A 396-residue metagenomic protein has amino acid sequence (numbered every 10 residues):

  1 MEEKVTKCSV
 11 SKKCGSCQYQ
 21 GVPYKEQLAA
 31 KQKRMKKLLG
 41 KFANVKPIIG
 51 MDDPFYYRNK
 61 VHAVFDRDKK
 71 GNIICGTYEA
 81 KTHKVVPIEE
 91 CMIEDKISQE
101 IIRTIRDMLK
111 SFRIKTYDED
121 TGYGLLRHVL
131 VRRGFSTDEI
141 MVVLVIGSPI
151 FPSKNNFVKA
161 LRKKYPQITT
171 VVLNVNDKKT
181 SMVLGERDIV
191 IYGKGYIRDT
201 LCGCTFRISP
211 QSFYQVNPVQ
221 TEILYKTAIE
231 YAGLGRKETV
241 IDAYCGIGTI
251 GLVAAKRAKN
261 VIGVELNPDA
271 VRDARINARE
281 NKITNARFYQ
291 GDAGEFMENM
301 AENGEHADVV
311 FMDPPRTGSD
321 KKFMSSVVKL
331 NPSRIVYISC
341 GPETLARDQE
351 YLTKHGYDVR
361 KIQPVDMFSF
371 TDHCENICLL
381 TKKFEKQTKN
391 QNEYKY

Functional and structural regions predicted by a protein language model:
E2-K4, Q18-T116, V131, F135-S136 (+1 more regions): Extended interfacial segments that mediate partner engagement and assembly in macromolecular machines
K4, S153-N155, K159-Y396: Rossmann-like S-adenosyl-L-methionine
C8-C17: Short cysteine clusters
D53-R58, R67-K69, T121-Y123, I191 (+1 more regions): A short catalytic or substrate-binding loop motif that flags glycine-/basic-rich loops and adjacent residues that bind
N59, D138-I140, K237-E238: Nucleotide donor/acceptor-binding cores
G76-E79, V143-V145, A274: Short, acidic/hydrophobic/Gly-rich beta-strand patch recurrent on exposed beta strands that often constitutes part
T116-Y123, V240: Short helix/loop segment immediately N-terminal to the Walker
V131, D138-G147, T205-S209, V309: Short, aliphatic-rich beta-strand segments
